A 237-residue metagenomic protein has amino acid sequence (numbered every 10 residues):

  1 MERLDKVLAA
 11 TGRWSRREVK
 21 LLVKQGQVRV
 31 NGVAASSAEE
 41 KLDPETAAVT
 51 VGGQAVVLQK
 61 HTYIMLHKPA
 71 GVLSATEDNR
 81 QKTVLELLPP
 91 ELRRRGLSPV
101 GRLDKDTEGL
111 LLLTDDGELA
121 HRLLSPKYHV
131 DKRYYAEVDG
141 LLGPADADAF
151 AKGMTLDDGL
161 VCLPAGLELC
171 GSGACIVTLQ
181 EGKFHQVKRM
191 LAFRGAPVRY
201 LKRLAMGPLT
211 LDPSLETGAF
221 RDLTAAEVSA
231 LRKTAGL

Functional and structural regions predicted by a protein language model:
M1-L237: Basic, flexible Lys/Arg- and Gly-enriched helix-loop patches that mediate nucleic-acid binding at interfaces with rRNA
